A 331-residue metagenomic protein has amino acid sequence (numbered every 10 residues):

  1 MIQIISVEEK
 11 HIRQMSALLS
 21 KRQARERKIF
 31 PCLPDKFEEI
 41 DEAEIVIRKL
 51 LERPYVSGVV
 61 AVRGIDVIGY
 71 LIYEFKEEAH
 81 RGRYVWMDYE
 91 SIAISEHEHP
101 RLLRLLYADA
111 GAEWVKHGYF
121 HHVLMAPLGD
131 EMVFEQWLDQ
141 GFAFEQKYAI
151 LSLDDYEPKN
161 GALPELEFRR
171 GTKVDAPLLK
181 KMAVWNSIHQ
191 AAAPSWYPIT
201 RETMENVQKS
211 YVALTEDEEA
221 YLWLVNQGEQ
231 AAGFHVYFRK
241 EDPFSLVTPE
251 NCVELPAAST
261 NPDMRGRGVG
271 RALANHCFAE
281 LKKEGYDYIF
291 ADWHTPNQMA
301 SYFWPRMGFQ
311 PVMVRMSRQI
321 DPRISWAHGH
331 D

Functional and structural regions predicted by a protein language model:
I2-L18, R22-I29, E167-M182, Q190: A short beta-loop-alpha structural element at the N-terminal edge of CoA-dependent acyl/N-acetyltransferase catalytic
L18-F37, K49-L50, M182-P198, L214: Helix-loop element at the rim of GNAT/NAT acetyltransferase active sites that forms part of the acceptor-substrate
K21-L105, Q227, A232-P256: Conserved donor-binding loop and adjoining core beta-sheet/short helix segment in diverse acyl/aminoacyl transferases
Y55-V56, Y119, A220, Y286: Short, high-confidence coil segments that cap the C-terminus of an alpha-helix and link into the following beta-strand
D88-P164, M313-D321: Acyl-donor-binding surface of acyltransferase catalytic domains
H97-A112, A257-T260, G266-A279, K283 (+1 more regions): Conserved acetyl-CoA-binding loop-helix of GNAT-fold acetyltransferases
H122-M125, L255, I289-W293: Conserved hydrophobic beta-strand within the GNAT/NAT acetyltransferase core sheet that lines the active-site cleft
D139-P158, N275, A279, E284-D331: Active-site/acyl-donor-binding loops of N-acyltransferases
